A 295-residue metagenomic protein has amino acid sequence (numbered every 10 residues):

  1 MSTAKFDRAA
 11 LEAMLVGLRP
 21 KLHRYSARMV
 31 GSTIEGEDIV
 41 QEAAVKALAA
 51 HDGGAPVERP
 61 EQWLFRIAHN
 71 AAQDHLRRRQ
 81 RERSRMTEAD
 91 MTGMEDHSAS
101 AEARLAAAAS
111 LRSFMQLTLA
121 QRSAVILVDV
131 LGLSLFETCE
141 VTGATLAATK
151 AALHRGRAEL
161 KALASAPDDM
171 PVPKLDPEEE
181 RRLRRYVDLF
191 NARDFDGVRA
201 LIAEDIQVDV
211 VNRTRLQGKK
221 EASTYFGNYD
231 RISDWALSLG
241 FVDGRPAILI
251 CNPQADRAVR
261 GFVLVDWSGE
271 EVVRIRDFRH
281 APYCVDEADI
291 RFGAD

Functional and structural regions predicted by a protein language model:
M1-R24, I34: A short, charge-rich alpha-helical start-of-domain segment used by transcription regulators
A4-D7, Q41-P60, R78-Q80: Sigma70-family region 2
R24, D38-V45, E58-N70: Structural recognition of an alpha-helix C-terminal capping motif at a helix-to-coil junction
F65-T87, A162: Arg/Lys-rich amphipathic alpha helix in sigma70-family domain 2
E82-A107: Internal acidic/polar
L119, L131-A148: Helix-turn-helix DNA-binding module
A124-V125: A short pre-motif secondary-structure segment
L146-A147, L153-S238: Solvent-exposed, charged amphipathic helical/linker segments at domain boundaries
